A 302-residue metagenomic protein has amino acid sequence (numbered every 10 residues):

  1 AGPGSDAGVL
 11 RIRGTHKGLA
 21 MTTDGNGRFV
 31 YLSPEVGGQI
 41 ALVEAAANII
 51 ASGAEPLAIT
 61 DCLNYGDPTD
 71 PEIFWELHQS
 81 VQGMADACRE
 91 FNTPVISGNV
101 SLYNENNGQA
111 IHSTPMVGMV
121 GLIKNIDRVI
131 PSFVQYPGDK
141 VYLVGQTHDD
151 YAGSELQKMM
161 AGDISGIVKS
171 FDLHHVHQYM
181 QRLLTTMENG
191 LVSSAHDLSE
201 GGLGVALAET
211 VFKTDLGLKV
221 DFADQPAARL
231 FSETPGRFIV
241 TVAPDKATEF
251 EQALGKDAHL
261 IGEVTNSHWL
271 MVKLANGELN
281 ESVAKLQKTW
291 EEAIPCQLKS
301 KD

Functional and structural regions predicted by a protein language model:
A1-D149, S154-S165, F231: Glycine-rich phosphate/pyrophosphate-binding loop regions near the starts of catalytic domains
A1-P3, G37-I40, G121-K124, S170-M180 (+1 more regions): A general structural motif
S33, E55, D149, E155 (+2 more regions): Poly-acidic low-complexity segments
V36, W75, L173-H174, L198: Residue-level marker of alpha-helix boundaries and capping positions
T69-D70, D172, A243, S282: Helix N-cap and loop-to-helix transition residues
S80-G83, A87, F91, I96 (+4 more regions): Glycine-/charge-enriched secondary-structure boundary and capping motifs
L143, G153-S193: A glycine- and small/hydrophobic-rich beta-loop-beta segment that serves as a flexible "lid/hinge" or phosphate-binding
